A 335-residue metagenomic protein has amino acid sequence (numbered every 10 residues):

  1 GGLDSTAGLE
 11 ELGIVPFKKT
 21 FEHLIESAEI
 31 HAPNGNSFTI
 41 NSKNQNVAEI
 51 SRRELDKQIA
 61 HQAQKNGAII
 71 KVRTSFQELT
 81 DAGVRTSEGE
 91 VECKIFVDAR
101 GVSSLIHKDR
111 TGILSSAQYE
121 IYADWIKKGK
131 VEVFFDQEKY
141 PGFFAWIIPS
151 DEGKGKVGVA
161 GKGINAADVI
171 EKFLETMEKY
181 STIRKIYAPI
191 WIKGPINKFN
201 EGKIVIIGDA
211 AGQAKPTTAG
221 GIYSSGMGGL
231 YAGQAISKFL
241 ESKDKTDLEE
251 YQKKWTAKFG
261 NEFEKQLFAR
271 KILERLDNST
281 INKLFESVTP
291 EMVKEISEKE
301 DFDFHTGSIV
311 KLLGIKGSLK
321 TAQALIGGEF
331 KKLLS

Functional and structural regions predicted by a protein language model:
G1-E29, P33, A117: N-terminal FAD cofactor-binding segment of flavoenzymes
V15-F21, E178-Y187: Short secondary-structure junctions
N36-D56, Q62: Dinucleotide-binding Rossmann-like beta1-alpha1 core, especially the glycine-rich loop that anchors the ADP
S37, N44, G153-G155, A211-A214: A short, flexible beta-alpha/helix-coil linker loop
R53, K57-R184, W191, I196-F199 (+1 more regions): Predominantly flavin-linked oxidoreductase catalytic cores and closely associated redox partners
P195-F263: Conserved mid-domain beta->alpha element of the FAD-binding
S237-S335: C-terminal helical "tail/cap" subdomain of flavin- and related membrane-associated enzymes
